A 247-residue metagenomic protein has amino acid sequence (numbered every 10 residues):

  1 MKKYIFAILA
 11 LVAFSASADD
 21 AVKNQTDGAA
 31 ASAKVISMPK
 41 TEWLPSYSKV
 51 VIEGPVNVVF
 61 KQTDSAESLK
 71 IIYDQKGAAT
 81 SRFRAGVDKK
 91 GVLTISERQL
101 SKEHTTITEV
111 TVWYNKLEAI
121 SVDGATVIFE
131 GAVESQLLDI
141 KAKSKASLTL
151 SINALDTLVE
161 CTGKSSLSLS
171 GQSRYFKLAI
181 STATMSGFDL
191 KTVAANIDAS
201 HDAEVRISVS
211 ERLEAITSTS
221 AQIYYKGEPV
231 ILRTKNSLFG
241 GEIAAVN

Functional and structural regions predicted by a protein language model:
K2-N247: Intrinsically disordered, low-complexity terminal regions
